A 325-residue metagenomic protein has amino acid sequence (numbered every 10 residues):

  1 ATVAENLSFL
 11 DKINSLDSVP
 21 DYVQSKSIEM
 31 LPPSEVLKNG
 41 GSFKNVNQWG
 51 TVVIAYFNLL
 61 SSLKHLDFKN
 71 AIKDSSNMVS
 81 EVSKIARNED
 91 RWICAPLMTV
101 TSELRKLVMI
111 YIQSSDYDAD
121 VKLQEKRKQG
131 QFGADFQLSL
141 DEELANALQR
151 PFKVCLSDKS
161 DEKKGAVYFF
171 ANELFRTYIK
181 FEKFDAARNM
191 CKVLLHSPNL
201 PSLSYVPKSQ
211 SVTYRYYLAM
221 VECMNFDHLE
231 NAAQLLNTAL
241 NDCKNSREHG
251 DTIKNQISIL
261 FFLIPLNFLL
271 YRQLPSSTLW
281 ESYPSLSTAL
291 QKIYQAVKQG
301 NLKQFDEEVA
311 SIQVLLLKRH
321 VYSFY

Functional and structural regions predicted by a protein language model:
A1-G165, E182-N189, P284-S323: N-terminal alpha-helical interaction modules that lie
F57, M98, E103, E173 (+3 more regions): "A position-specific structural signal for the A-helix of alpha-solenoid helical repeats
V79-K84, Q149-S157, K192-S202, N237-E248: Amphipathic alpha-helical segments of tetratricopeptide repeats
R91-W92, P96-T99, L140-E143, A166 (+4 more regions): Structural signature of alpha-solenoid helical repeat junctions
F169-F181, P201-S209, T213-C223, F262: Extended alpha-solenoid helical-repeat scaffolds
N189-M190, V206: General zinc-binding finger modules coordinated by cysteine/histidine
Y216-Y325: Alpha-helical scaffold segments of alpha-solenoid architecture
